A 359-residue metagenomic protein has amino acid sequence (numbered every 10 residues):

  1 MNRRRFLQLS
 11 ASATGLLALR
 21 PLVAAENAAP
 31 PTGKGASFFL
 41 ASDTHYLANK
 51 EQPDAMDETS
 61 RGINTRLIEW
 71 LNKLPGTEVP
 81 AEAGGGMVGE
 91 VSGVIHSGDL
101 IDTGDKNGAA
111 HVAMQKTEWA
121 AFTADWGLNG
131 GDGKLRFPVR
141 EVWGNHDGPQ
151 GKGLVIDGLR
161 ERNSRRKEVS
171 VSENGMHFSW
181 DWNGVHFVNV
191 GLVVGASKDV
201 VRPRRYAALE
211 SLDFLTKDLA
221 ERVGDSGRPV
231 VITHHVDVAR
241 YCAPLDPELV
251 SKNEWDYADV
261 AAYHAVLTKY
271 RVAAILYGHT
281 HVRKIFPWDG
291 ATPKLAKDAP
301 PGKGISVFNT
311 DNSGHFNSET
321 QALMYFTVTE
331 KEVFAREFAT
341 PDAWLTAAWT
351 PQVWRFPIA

Functional and structural regions predicted by a protein language model:
M1-N2: N-terminal secretory signal peptides
R5-A25: N-terminal export signals
A24-V112: N-terminal active-site segment of His-dependent metallophosphoesterases
F38, Y46-Q52, A196-K198, Y241 (+2 more regions): Short, solvent-exposed loop/turn elements at domain surfaces
L40-S42, V94-G98, R140-G144, I232-H234 (+3 more regions): Active-site neighborhood of phospho(di)ester-bond hydrolases with catalytic His/Asp-centered motifs
K50-S60, K106-T117, D199-R204, A243-W255: Short, flexible/disordered intra-domain loops and linkers
T103-G224, A262-T268, I285-A335, A347 (+1 more regions): Extended active-site neighborhood of metal-dependent phosphoesterases/phosphodiesterases
R222-C242: Short acidic, glycine-rich surface-loop motifs adjacent to enzyme active sites
